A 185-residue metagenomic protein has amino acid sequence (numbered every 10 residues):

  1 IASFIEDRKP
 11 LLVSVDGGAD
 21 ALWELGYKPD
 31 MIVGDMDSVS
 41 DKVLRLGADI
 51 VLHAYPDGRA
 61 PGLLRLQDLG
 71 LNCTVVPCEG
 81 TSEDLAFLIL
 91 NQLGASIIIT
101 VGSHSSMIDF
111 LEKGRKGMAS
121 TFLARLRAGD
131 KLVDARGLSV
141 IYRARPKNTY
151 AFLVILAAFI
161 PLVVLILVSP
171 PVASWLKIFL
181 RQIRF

Functional and structural regions predicted by a protein language model:
I1-L12, G17-A19: N-terminal glycine-/serine-/threonine-rich phosphate-binding loop
A2-R8, G26-M31, L66-D68, N91-L93 (+2 more regions): Short, solvent-exposed amphipathic alpha-helical segments in soluble enzyme and RNA/protein-processing domains
S3, A60-P61, G117, S174: Generic alpha-helical secondary structure signal
L11, V15, Y55-R59, E79-E83 (+2 more regions): Generic structural signal for well-ordered, non-membrane alpha-helical segments in soluble metabolic enzymes
V13-G17, M36-K42, K147-T149: Short charge-dense sequence patches
S14, I32-G34, L123: Short amphipathic alpha-helical surface micro-motifs
A21-I99, S103-S105: Acidic/Gly/His-enriched mid-domain segments of enzyme catalytic cores or analogous surface patches that mediate
A86-I89, I97, V101-F185: C-terminal functional extensions of proteins
